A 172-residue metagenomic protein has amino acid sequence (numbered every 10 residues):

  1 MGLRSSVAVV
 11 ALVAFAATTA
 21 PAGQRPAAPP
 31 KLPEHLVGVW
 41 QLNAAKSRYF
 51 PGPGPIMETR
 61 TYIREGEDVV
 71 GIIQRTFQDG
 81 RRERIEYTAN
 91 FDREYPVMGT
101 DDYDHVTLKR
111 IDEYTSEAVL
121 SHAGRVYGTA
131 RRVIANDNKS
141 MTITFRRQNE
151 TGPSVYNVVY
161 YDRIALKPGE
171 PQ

Functional and structural regions predicted by a protein language model:
M1-L3: N-terminal secretory signal peptides that target proteins for export/translocation
A8-A17: Bacterial N-terminal signal peptides
T18-A22: Juxtamembrane cytosolic interface motif at the C-terminal end of transmembrane helices
G23-Q172: Hydrophobic small-molecule pocket/channel-lining residues, especially in calycin-type beta-barrels
